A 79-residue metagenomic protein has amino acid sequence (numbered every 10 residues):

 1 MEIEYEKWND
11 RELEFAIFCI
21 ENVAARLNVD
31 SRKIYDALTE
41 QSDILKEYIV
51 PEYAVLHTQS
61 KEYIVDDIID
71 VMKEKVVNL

Functional and structural regions predicted by a protein language model:
M1-E6, D70-M72: Intrinsically disordered, low-complexity and often Lys/Arg-enriched segments
E4-K33: N-terminal acidic leader/helix
K7-E12, S42-K46, E74: Short amphipathic alpha-helical segments, especially helix-boundary/capping motifs
E14-I17, E47, E52, E62: Intrinsically disordered, low-complexity N-terminal regions enriched in serine/proline/glycine with scattered basic
V23-L27, L38, I68, M72-K75: Generic structural signal for hydrophobic core residues of well-folded globular domains
A24, D30-L56: Amphipathic, hydrophobic secondary-structure cores in small proteins
P51-L79: Long, compositionally biased
